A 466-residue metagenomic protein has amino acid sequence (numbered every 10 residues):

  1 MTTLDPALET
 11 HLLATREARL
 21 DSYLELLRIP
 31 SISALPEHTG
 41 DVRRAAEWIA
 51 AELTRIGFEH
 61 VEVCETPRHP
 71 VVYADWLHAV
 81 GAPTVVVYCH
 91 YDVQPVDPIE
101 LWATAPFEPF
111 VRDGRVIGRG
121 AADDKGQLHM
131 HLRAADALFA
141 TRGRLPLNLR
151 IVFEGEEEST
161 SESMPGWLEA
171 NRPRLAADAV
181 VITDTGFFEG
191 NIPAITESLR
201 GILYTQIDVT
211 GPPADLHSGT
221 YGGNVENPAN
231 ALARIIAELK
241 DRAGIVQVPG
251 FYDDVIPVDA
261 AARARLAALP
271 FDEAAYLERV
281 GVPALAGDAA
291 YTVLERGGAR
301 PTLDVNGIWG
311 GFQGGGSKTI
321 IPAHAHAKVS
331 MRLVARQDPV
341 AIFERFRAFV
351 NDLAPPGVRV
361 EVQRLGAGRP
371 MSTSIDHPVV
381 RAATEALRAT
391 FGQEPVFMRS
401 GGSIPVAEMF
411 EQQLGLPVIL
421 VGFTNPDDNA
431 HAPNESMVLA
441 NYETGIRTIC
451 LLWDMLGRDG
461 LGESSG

Functional and structural regions predicted by a protein language model:
T2-I99, H324, K328, A341: N-terminal helical capping/dimerization or prosegment-like subdomains of hydrolases acting on amide or phosphate bonds
A82-F153, T444: Active-site metal-coordination/substrate-binding segment of hydrolases, especially metallo-dependent peptidases
Y91-D92, L239-A243, R347-G357: A common structural junction motif
A122, P213, M331-P339, G368: A generic structural motif
P146-E226: Histidine/acidic-residue-rich, glycine-tolerant segments that coordinate divalent metal ions
E189, Q247-H324, R336-R345, L353 (+1 more regions): An extended, acidic, His-containing surface patch that forms the Zn2+-binding/catalytic region of metallohydrolases
G222-A243: A short core secondary-structure module
